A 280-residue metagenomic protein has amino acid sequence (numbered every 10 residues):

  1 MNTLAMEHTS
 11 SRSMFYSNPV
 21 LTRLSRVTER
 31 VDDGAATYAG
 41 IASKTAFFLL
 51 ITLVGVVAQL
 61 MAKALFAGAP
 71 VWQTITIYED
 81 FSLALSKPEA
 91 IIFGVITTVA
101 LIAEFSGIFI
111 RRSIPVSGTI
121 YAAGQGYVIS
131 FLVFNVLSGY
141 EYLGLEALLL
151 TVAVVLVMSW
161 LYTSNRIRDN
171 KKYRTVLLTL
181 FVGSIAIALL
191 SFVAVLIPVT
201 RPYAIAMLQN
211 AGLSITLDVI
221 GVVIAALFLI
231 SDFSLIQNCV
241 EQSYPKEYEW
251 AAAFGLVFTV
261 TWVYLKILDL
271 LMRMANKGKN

Functional and structural regions predicted by a protein language model:
M1-N280: A hydrophobic alpha-helical transmembrane-helix feature that marks the membrane cores and membrane-interface segments
